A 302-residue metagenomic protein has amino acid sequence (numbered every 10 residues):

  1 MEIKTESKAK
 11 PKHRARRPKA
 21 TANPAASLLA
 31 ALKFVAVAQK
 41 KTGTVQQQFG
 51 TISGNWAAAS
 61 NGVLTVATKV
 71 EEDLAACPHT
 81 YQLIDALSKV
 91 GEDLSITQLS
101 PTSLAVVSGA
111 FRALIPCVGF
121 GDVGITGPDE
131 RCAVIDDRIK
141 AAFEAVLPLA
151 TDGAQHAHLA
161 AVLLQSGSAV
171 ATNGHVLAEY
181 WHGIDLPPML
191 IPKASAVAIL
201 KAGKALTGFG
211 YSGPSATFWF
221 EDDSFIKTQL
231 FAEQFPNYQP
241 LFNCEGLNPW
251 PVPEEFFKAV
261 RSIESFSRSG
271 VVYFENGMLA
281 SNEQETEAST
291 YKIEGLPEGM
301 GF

Functional and structural regions predicted by a protein language model:
E2-V118, G124-F302: DNA polymerase processivity clamps
